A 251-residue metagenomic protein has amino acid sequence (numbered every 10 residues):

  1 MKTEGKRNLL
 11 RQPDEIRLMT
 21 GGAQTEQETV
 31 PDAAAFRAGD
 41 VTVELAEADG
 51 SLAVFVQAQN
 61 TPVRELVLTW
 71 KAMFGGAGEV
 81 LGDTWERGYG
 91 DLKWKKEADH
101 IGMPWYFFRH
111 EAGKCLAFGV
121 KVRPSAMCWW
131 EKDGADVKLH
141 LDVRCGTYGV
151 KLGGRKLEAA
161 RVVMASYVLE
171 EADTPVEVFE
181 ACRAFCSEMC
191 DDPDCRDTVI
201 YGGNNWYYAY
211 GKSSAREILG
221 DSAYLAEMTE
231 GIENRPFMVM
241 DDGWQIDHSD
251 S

Functional and structural regions predicted by a protein language model:
K2, E15-R17, T29, A33-A46 (+6 more regions): Ser/Thr- (and often Asn-) enriched beta-sheet segments in non-cytosolic proteins
K6, T84-W85, G90, D142 (+3 more regions): Glycine-centered flexibility motif
R7-L10, D14-E26, D32-W129: Polysaccharide-binding surfaces and accessory modules of carbohydrate-active proteins
Q12, E97, H140, V239-M240: Intrinsically disordered, low-complexity regulatory regions of eukaryotic regulatory proteins
A58-N60, A72-F74, V122, V143-C145 (+2 more regions): Short, flexible loop/turn elements at secondary-structure junctions
V63-E65, A77, E171-D173, K212 (+1 more regions): Intrinsically disordered, low-complexity acidic/polar segments
H100-D197: Beta-strand-rich recognition/accessory modules
V199-S251: Aromatic-lined carbohydrate-binding/catalytic grooves of carbohydrate-active enzymes
